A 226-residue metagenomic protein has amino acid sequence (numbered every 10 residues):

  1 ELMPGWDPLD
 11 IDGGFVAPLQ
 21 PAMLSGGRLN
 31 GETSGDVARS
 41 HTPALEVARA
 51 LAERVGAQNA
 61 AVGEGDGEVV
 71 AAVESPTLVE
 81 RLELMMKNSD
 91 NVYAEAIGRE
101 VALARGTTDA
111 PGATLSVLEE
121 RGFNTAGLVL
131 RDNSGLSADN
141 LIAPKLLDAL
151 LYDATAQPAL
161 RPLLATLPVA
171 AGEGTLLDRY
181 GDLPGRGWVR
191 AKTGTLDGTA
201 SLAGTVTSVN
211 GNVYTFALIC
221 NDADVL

Functional and structural regions predicted by a protein language model:
E1-G26: Periplasmic/cell-envelope proteins involved in peptidoglycan metabolism and beta-lactam response
D12-G13, H41, A191-L196: Short Gly/Pro-enriched turn/cap motifs at secondary-structure boundaries
A17-L19, E80, T125, G211: Sequence-level motif detector for i,i+2 pairs with an aromatic at +2
L24-E32, L183-V189: Low-complexity, flexible helical/coil segments
G27-R161: A small/polar active-site loop signature that marks catalytic segments
A102-L226: Small-residue-rich helix-loop
